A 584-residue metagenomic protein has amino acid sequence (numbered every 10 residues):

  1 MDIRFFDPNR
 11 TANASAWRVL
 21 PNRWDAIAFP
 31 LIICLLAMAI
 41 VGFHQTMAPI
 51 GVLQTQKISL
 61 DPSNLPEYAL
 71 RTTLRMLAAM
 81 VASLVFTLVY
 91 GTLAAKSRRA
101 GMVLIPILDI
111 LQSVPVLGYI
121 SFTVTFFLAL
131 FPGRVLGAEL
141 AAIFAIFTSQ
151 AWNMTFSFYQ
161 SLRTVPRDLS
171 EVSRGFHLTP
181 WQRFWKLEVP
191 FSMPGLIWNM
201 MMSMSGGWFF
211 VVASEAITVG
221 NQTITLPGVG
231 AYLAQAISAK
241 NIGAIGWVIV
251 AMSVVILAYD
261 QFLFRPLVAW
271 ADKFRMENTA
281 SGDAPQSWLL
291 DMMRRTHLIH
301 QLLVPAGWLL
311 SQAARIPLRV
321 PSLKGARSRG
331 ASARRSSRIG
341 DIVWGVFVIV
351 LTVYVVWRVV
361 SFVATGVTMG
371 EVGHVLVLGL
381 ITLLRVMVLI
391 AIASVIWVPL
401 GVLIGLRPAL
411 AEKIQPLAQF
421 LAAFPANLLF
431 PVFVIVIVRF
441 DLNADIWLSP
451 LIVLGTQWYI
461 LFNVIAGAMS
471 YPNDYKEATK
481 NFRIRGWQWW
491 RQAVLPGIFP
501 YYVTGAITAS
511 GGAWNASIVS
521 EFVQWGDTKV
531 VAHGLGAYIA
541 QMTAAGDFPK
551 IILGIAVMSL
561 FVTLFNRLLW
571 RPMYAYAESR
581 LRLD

Functional and structural regions predicted by a protein language model:
M1-V81, I249-A391, F565-D584: N-terminal, non-cleaved signal-anchor transmembrane helix
P66-A78, L108-Q112, M193, I197 (+11 more regions): Alpha-helical membrane-interface segments at transmembrane helix boundaries
A79-L108, L389-A418, P431: Transmembrane-helix boundary motif in ABC transporter permease subunits
D109-S149, Q419-T456: Generic hydrophobic transmembrane alpha-helix motif, especially the helices
A141, A145-V165, E171, W185 (+2 more regions): Transmembrane-helix bundle segments that line or gate the permeation/cavity pathway in multi-pass membrane proteins
S157-L196, N463-T504, I539: Short cytoplasmic-facing helical segments at TM-TM junctions of multi-pass membrane proteins
P180-S214, W247, A251, L263 (+5 more regions): Transmembrane alpha-helices
F209-I242, N515-I552, V557, L581-D584: Glycine-rich helix-loop "coupling/hinge" segments at transmembrane-helix boundaries in multipass transporters
